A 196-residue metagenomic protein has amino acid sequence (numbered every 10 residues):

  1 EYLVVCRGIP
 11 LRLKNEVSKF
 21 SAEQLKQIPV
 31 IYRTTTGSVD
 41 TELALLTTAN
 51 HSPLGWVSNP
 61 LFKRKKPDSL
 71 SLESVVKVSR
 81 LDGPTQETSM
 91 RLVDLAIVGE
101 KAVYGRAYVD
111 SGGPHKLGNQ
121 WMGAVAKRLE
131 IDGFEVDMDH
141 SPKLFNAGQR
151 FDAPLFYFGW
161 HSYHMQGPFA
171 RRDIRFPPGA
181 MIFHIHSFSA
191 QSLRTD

Functional and structural regions predicted by a protein language model:
E1-D196: Cysteine-dependent hydrolase recognition
